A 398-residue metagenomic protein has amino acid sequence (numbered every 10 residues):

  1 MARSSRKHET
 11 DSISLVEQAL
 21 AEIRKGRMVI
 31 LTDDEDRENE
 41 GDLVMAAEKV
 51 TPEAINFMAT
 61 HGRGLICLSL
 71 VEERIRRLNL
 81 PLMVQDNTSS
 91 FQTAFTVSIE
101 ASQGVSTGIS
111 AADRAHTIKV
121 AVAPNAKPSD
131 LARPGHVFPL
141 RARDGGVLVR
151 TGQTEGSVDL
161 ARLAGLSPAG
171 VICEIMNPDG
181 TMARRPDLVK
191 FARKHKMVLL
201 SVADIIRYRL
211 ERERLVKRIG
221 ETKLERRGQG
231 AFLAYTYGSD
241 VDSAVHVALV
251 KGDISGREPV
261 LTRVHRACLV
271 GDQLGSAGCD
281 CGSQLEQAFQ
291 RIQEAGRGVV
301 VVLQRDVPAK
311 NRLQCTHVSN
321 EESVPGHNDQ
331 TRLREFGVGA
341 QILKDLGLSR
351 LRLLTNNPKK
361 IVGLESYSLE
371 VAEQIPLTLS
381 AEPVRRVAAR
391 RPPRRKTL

Functional and structural regions predicted by a protein language model:
M1-L398: Catalytic domains of riboflavin
